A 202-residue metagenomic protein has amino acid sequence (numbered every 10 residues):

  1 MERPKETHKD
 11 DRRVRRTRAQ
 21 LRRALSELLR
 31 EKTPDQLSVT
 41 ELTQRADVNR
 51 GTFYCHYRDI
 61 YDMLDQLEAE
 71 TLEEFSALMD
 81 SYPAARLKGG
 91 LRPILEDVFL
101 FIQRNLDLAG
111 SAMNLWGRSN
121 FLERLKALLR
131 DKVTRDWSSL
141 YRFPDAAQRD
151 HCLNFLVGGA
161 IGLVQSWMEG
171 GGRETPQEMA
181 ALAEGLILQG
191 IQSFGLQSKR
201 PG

Functional and structural regions predicted by a protein language model:
M1-R15, G195-G202: N-terminal intrinsically disordered/low-complexity leader segments
D10, T17-Q20, Q148: N-terminal positioning helix adjacent to the helix-turn-helix/winged-helix DNA-binding module
R16-E27, E31, R45, D62-Y82 (+3 more regions): Alpha-helical structural segments
E27-P34, L78, N105, G190 (+1 more regions): Basic, amphipathic alpha-helical hairpins
L28-D62: Helix-turn-helix
K88-D107, N154, G162, Q177 (+1 more regions): Amphipathic alpha-helical segments that line or abut small-molecule/effector binding pockets and mediate allosteric
P93, W116-R142, A147-G162, G185-L188 (+1 more regions): Amphipathic alpha-helical packing segments from all-alpha helical-bundle domains
E174-G202: Short terminal or interdomain "cap/linker" segment that borders an active site or interface and mediates
